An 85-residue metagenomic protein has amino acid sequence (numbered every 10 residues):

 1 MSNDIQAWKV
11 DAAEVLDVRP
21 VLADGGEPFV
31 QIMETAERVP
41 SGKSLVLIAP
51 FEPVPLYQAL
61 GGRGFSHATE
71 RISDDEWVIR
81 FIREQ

Functional and structural regions predicted by a protein language model:
M1-R38: An N-terminal amphipathic alpha-helical segment
D11-V15, G42-V46, E76-V78: Intrinsic-disorder/low-complexity, polar/charged segments enriched in Ser/Thr/Lys/Arg/Asp/Glu/Gln
R19-P20, F29-T69: Amphipathic, hydrophobic secondary-structure cores in small proteins
G64, A68-Q85: C-terminal edge-of-domain segments
